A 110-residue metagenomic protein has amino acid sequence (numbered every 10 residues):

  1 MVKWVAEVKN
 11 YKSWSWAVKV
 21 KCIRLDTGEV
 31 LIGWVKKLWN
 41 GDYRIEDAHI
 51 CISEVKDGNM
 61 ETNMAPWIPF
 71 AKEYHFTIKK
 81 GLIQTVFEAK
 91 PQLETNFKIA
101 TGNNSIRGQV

Functional and structural regions predicted by a protein language model:
V2-V110: Conserved RNA-binding domains used in RNP assembly and mRNA/RNA metabolism
